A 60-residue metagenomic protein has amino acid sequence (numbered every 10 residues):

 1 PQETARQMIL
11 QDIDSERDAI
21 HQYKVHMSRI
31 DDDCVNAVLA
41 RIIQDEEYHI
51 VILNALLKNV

Functional and structural regions predicted by a protein language model:
P1-V60: Non-heme di-metal
